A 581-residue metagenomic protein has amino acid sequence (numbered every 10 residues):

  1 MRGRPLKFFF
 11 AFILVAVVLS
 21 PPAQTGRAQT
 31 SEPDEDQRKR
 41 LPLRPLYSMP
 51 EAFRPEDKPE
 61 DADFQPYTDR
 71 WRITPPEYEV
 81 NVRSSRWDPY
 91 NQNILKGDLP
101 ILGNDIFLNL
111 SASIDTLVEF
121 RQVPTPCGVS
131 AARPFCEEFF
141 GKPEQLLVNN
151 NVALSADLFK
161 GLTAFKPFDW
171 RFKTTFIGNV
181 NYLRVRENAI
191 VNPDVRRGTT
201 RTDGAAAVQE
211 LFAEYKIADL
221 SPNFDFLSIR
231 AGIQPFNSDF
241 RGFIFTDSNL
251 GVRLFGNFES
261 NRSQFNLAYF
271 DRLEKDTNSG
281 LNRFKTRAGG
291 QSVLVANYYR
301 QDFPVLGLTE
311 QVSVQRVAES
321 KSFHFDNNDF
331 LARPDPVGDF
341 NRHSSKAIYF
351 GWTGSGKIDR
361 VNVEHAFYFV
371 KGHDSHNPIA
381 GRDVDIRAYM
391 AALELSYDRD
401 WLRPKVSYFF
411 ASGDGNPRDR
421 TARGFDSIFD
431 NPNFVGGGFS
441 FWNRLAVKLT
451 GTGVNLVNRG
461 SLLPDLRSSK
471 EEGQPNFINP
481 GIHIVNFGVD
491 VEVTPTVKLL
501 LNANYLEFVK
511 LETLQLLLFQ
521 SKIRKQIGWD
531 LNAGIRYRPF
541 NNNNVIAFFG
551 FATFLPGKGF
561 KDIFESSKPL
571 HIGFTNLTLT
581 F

Functional and structural regions predicted by a protein language model:
F9-P21: Bacterial N-terminal signal peptides
A23-F168, T175, D400, P404 (+3 more regions): N-terminal periplasmic/intermembrane-space "pro-region" immediately following the signal or transit peptide
L41-L43, P55, E60, N91 (+8 more regions): Outer-membrane beta-barrel channel domains
N81-L110, R121-T125, F159-F172, I217-L227 (+6 more regions): Short loop/turn motifs that connect adjacent beta-strands in outer-membrane beta-barrel proteins
N93-L95, A132-P143, N192-R197, Q234-F236 (+6 more regions): Extracytoplasmic loops and strand-loop junctions of Gram-negative outer membrane beta-barrel proteins
N223-F226, Q234-A422, H483-V485, E492-V493 (+3 more regions): Signature for the C-terminal beta-barrel architecture of outer-membrane proteins
A411, G415-Q526: C-terminal structural cap/anchor segments
N431, P539-F581: Predominantly the C-terminal beta-signal and adjacent terminal strand-loop region of outer-membrane beta-barrel
